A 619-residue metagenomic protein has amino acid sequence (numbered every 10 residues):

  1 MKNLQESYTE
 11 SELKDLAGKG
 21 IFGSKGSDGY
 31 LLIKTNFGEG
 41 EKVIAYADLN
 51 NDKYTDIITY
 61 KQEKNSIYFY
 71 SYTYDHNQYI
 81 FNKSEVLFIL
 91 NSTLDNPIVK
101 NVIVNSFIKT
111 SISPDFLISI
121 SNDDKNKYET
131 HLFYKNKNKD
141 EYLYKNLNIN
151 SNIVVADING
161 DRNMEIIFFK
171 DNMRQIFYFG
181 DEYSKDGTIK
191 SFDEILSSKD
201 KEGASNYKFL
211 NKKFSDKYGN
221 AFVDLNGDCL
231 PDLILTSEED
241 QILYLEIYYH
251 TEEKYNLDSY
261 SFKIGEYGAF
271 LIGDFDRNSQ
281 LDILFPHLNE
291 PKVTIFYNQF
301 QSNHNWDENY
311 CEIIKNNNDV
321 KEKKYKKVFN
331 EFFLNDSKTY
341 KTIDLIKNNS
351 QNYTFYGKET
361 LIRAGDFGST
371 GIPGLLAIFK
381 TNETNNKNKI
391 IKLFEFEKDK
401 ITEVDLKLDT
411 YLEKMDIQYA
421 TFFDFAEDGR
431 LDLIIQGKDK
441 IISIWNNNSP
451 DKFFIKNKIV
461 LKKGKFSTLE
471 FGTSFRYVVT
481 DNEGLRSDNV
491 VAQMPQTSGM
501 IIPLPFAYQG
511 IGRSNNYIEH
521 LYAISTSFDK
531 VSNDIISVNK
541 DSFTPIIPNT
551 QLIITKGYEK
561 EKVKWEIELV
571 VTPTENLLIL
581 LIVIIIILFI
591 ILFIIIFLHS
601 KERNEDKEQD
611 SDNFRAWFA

Functional and structural regions predicted by a protein language model:
M1-Y30, N65-F88, K127-L143, M173-K199 (+5 more regions): Beta-propeller blade repeat segments, especially FG-GAP/WD-type strand-to-loop junctions in 6- to 7-bladed propeller
K2, S11-K14, K19, Y255 (+3 more regions): Gly/Ser/Thr/Pro-enriched helix-cap/hinge segments flanking short amphipathic alpha-helices
L32-I44, F88-V104, Y144-V154, K199-A221 (+7 more regions): Repeat-based blade/solenoid architectures
A45-N51, V102-S111, V154-G160, A221-G227 (+3 more regions): Structural signature of eukaryotic scaffold interfaces centered on beta-propeller domains
N51-K61, K109-S119, G160-F169, G227-T236 (+3 more regions): Acidic/hydrophobic-patterned starts of short beta strands in beta-sheet-rich repeat architectures
K61, Y72, S119-S121, K135 (+11 more regions): Short, structured coil/turn linkers that connect adjacent secondary-structure elements
Y68, Q78-D157, R162-I167: A generic tandem-repeat structural signature
K212-E252, F262-E397, K414, Q418: Beta-propeller domains
